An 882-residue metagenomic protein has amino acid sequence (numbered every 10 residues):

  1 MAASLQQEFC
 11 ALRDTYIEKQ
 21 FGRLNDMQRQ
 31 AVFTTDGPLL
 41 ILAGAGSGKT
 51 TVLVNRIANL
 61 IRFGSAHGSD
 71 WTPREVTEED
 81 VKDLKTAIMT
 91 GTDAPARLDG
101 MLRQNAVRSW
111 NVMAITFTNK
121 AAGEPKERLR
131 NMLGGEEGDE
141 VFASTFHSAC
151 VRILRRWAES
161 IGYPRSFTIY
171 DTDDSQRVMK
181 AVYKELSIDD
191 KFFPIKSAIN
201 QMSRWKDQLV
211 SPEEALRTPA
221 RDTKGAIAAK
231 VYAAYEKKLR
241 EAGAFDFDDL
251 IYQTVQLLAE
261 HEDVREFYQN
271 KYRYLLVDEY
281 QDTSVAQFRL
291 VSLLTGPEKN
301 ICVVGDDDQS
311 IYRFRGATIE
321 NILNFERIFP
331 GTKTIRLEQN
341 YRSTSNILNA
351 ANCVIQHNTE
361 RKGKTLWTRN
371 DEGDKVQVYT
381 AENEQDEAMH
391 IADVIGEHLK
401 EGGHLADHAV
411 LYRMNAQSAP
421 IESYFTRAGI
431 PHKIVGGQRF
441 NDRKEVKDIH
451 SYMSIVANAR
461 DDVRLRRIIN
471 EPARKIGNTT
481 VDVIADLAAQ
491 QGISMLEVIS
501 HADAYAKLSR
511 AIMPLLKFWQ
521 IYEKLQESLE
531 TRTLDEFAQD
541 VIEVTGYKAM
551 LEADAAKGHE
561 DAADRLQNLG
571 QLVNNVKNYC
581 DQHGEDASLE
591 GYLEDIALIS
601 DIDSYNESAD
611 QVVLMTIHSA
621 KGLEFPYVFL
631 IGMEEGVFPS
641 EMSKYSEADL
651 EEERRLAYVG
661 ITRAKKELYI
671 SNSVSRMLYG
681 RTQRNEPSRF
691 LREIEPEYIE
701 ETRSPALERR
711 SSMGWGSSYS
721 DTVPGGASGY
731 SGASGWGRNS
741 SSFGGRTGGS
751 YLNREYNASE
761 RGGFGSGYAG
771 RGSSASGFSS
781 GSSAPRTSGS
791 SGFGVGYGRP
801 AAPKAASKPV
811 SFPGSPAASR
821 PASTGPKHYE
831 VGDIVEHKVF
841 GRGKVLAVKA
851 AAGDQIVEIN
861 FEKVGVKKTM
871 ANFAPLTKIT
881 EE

Functional and structural regions predicted by a protein language model:
M1-P164, I169, E266, E320 (+1 more regions): P-loop NTPase Walker
R23, D70, D80, A87-A96 (+5 more regions): Conserved helicase/translocase P-loop NTPase motor core
F33, G37, Q104-S109, Q256-L275 (+1 more regions): Short basic/glycine-enriched coil/helix segment immediately N-terminal to the Walker B
T35, F117, E137-V141, A158-D249 (+4 more regions): ATP-hydrolysis module of ASCE/P-loop NTPase motor domains, specifically the Walker B Asp-Glu catalytic pair
S47, Q281-E360, K364-R369, D486-A489 (+1 more regions): Conserved helicase motor core of SF1/SF2 NTP-dependent helicases
T50-L53, G68, T77, I88-R103 (+7 more regions): Helicase P-loop NTPase motor core
R217-R221, H404, S418-I430, R443 (+4 more regions): Conserved helicase C-terminal RecA-like lobe
M633-G865, F873-E882: C-terminal accessory regions
